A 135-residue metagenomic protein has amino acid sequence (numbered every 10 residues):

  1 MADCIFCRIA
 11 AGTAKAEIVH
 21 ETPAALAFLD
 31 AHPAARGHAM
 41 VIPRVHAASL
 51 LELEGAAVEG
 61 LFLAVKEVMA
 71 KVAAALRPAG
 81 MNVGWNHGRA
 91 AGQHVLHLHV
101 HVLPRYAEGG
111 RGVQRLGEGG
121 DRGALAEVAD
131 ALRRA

Functional and structural regions predicted by a protein language model:
M1-A135: HIT superfamily nucleotide-processing domains
